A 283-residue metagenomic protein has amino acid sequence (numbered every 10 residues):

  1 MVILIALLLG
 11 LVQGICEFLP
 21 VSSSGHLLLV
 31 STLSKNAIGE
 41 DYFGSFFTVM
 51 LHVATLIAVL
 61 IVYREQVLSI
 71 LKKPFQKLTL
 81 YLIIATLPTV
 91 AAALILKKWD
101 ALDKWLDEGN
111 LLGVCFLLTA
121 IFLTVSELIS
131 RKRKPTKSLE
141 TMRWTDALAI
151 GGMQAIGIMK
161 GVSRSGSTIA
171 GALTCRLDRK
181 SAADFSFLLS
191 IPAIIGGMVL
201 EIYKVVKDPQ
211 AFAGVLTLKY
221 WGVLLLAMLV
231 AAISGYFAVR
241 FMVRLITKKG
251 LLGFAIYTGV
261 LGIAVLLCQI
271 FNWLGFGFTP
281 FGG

Functional and structural regions predicted by a protein language model:
M1-G283: Multi-pass membrane proteins that catalyze or facilitate reactions on polyprenyl-/lipid-phosphate substrates and their
